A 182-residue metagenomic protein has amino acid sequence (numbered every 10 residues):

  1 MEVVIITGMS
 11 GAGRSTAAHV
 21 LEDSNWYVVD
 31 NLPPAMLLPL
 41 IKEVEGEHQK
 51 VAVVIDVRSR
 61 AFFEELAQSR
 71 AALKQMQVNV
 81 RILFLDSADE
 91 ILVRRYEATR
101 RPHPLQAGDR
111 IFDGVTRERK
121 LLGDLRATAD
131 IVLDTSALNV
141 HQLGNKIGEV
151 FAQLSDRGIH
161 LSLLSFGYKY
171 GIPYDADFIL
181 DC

Functional and structural regions predicted by a protein language model:
I6: Hydrophobic anchor at the beta1->P-loop junction of P-loop NTPases
S10: The conserved Walker
G13: Conserved glycine(s) of the Walker
A17-A18: Post-Walker A alpha-helix
S24-L73: Conserved nucleotide-sensing/catalytic segment adjacent to the nucleotide-binding pocket in NTP-handling enzymes
A61-F63, D89-Y96, P104, L122 (+2 more regions): Switch/connector loops and helix/strand junctions flanking conserved nucleotide-binding motifs in nucleotide-processing
M76-R100, L133-D134, A176-C182: Conserved phosphate-donor/acceptor-positioning beta-strand/loop module used by diverse small-molecule
D113-C182: C-terminal accessory "lid"/substrate-recognition subdomains
